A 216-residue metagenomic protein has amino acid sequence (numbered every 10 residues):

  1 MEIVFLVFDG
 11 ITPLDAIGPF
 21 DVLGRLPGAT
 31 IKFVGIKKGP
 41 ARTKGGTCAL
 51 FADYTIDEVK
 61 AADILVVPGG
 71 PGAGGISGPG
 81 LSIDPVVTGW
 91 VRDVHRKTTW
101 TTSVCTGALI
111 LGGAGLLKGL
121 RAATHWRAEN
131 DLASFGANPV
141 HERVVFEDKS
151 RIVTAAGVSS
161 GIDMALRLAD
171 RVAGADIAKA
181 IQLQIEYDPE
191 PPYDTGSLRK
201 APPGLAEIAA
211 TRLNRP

Functional and structural regions predicted by a protein language model:
M1-T101, A108-G113, N130-D131, P139-H141 (+2 more regions): Extended, subdomain-level signal for the structured scaffold at the beginning of enzyme domains
K37, D148-K149: Short acidic-glycine loop/turn motifs at beta-strand connectors
T101-T102, A122: A short beta-strand/loop micro-motif in the catalytic core of glycosyltransferases that engages the nucleotide-sugar
L117-V144: A conserved active-site-flanking secondary-structure segment within enzyme catalytic domains
S150-G157: A short glycine-threonine-serine/GTX helix/turn-capping micro-motif
